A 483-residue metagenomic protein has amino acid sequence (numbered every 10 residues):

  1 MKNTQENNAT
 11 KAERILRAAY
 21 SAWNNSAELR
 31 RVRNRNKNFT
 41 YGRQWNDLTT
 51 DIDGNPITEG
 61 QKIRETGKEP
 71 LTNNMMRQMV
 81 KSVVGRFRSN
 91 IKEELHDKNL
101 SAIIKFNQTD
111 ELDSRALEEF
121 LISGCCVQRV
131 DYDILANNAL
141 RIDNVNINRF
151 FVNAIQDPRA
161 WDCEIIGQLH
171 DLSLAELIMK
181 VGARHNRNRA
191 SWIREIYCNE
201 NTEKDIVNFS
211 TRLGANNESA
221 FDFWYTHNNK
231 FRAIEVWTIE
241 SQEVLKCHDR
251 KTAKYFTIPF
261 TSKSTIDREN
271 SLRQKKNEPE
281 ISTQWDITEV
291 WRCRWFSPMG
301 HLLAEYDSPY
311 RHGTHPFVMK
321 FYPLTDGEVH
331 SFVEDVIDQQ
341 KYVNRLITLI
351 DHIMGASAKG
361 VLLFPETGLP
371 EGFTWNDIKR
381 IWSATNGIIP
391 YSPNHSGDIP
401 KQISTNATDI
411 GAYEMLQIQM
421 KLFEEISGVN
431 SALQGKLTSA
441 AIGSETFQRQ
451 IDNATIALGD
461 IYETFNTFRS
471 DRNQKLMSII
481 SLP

Functional and structural regions predicted by a protein language model:
M1-W291, W295-P298, A358, G411 (+1 more regions): Extended, helix-rich architectural segments
E69-K98, Q128, Y132, F151-A154 (+5 more regions): Long amphipathic alpha-helical segments
V336: His/Asp/Glu-rich acidic catalytic environments and adjacent acidic regulatory segments
Q340: Conserved short S/T/G-enriched processing/targeting/catalytic segments and their helical context
V361-L362: Juxtamembrane/interface segments at transmembrane-helix termini
